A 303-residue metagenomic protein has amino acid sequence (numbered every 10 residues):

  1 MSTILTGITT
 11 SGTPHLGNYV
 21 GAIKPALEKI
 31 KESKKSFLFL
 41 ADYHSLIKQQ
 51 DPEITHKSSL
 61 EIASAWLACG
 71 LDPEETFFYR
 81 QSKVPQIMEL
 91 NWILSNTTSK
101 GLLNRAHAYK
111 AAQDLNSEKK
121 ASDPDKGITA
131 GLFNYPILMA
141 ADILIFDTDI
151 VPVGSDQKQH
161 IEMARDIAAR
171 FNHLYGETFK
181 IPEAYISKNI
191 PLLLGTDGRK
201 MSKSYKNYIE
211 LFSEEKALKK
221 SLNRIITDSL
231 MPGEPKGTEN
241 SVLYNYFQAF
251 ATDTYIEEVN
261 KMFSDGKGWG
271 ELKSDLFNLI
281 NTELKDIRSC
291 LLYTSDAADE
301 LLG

Functional and structural regions predicted by a protein language model:
S2-A140, T282-L284, R288: N-terminal Rossmann-like or analogous alpha/beta NTP/dinucleotide-binding catalytic cores that position adenine
Y19-A22, L46, F146, V153 (+2 more regions): General alpha-helical segment detector with a strong preference for membrane-spanning helices and helix-boundary regions
A26, A164, T294: Aromatic/hydrophobic pocket-lining residues that form π-stacking "cages" and hydrophobic walls in ligand
L71-E75, L174-K180, R288-L292: Surface-exposed helix-capping loop/turn segments at secondary-structure junctions
K110-N281: Active-site cores that bind ATP or allylic diphosphates and position pyrophosphate for catalysis
Y293-E300: Conserved small/polar residues in nucleotide/adenosyl-binding loops
